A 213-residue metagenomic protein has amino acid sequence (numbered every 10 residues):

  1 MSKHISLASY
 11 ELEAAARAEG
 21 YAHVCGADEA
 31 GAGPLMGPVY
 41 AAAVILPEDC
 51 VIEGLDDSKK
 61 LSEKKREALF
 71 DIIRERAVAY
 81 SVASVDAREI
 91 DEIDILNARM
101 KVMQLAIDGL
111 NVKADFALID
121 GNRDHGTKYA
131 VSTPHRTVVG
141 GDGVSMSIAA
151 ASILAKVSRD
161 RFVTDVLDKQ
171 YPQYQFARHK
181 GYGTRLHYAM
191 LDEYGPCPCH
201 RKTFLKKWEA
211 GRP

Functional and structural regions predicted by a protein language model:
M1-P213: RNase H-like, Mg2+-dependent phosphodiesterase core, and more generally RNA phosphate-backbone-engaging helix-loop
